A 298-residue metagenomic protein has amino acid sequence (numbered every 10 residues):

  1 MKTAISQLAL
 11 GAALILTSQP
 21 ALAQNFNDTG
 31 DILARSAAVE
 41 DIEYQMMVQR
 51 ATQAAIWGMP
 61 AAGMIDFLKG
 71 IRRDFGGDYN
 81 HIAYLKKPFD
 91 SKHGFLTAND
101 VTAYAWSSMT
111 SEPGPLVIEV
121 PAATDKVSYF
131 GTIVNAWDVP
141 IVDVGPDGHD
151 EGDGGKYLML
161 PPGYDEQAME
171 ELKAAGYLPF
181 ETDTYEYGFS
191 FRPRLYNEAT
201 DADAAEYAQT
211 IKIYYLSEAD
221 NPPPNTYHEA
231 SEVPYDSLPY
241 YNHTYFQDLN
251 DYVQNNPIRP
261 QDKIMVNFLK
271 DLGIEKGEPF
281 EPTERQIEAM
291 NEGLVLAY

Functional and structural regions predicted by a protein language model:
M1-A9: Bacterial N-terminal signal peptides that target proteins for export
A9-G11, A21: Cleavable N-terminal signal peptides
Q24-Y298: A compositional/structural signature for long, glycine/proline-rich flexible linkers and loops on extracytoplasmic
